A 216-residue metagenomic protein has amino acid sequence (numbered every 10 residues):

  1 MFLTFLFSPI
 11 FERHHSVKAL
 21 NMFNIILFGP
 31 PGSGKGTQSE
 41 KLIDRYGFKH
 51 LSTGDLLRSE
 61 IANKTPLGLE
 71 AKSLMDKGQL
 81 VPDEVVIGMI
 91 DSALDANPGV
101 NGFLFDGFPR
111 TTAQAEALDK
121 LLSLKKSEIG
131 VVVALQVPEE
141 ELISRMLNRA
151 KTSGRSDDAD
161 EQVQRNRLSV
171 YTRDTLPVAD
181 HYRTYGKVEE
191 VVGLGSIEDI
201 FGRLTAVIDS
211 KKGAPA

Functional and structural regions predicted by a protein language model:
M1-A216: Glycine-rich phosphate-binding loop of ATP-dependent small-molecule kinases
